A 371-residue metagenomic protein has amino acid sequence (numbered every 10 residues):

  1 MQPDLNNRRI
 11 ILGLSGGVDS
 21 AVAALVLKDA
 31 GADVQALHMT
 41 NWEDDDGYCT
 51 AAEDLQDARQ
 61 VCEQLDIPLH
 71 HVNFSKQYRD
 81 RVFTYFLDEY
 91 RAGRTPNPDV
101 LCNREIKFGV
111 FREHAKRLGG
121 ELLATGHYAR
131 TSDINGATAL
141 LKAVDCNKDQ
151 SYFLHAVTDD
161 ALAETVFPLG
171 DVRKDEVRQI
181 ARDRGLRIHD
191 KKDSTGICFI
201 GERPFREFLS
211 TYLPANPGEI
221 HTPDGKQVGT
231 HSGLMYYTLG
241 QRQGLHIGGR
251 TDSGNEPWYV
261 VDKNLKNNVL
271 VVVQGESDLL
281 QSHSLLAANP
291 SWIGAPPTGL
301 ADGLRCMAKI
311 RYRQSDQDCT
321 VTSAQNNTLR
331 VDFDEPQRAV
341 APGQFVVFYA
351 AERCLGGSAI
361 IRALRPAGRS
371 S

Functional and structural regions predicted by a protein language model:
M1-H155, V166, D175-E176: ATP-dependent adenylation/nucleotidyltransferase module used to activate substrates
N7, S15, A124-T131, G136-S371: AMP-forming adenylation/ATP pyrophosphatase catalytic core
